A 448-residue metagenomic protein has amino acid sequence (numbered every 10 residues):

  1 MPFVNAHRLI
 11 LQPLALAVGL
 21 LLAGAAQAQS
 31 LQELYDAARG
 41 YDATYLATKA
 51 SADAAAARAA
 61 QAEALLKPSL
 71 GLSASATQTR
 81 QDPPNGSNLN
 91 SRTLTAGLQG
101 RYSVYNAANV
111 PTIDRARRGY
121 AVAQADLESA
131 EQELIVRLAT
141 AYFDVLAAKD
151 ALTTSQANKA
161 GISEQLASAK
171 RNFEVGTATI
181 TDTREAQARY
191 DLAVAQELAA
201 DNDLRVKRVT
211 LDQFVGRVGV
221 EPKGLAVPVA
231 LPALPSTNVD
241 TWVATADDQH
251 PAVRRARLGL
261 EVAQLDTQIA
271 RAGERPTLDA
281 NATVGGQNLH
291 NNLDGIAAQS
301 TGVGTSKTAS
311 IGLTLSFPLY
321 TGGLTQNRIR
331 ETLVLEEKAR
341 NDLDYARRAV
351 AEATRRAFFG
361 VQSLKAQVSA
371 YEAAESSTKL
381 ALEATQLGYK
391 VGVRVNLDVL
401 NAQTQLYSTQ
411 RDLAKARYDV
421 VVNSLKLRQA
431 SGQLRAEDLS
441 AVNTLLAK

Functional and structural regions predicted by a protein language model:
P2-A15: Bacterial N-terminal signal peptides that target proteins for export
P2-F3, E133-D247, G360, Q405-Y407: Periplasmic alpha-helical coiled-coil/stalk elements that build and connect Gram-negative outer-membrane
A26-A28: Boundary at the C-terminal end of the N-terminal hydrophobic targeting segment
Y35-D42, T183, R217-D294, Q299-G302 (+1 more regions): Amphipathic alpha-helical coiled-coil scaffold segments and their short linker/junction regions
D36-L46, D53-P68, G97-R115, Q124-Q132 (+9 more regions): A glycine-/polar-enriched beta->alpha junction
A47-A62, A130, L134-T154, E164 (+5 more regions): Amphipathic alpha-helical coiled-coil segments
S73-V104, A226-S236, Q268, N281-T321 (+2 more regions): Small/polar, glycine/serine/threonine/aspartate-rich low-complexity segments that form flexible
